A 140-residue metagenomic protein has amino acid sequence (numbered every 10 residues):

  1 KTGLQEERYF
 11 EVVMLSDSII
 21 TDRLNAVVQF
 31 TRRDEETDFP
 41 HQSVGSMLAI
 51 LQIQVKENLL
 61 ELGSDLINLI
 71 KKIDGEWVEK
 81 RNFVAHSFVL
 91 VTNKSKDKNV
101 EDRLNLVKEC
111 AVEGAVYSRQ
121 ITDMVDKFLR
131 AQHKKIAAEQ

Functional and structural regions predicted by a protein language model:
K1-I50: Amphipathic alpha-helical interface elements
K1-Q5, Q54, N58-E61, K98 (+1 more regions): Residue-level signal for well-ordered alpha-helical segments
Q5, Q29, Q42, Q52-Q54 (+3 more regions): Residue-identity detector for glutamine
Q29-R33, M47-V55, N105-G114, Q140: Short, charged low-complexity intrinsically disordered segments located at boundaries of structured domains
E36-I70: Alpha-helical transmembrane segments and their immediate juxtamembrane flanks in integral membrane proteins
S64-Q140: Charge-enriched, short contiguous segments at helix-coil
